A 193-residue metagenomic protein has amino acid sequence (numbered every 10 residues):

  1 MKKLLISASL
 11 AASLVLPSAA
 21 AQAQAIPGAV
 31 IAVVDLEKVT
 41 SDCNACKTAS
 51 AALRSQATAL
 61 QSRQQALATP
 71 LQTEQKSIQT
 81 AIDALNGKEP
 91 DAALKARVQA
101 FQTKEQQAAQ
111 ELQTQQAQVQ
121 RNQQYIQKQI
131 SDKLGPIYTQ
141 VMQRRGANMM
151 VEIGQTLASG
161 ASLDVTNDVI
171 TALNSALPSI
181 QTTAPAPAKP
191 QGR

Functional and structural regions predicted by a protein language model:
M1-A8: Bacterial N-terminal signal peptides that target proteins for export
S13-Q22: C-terminal segment of classical bacterial N-terminal signal peptides
Q22-R193: Amphipathic, charged alpha-helical segments and their helix-to-coil junctions in extracytoplasmic/peripheral assemblies
